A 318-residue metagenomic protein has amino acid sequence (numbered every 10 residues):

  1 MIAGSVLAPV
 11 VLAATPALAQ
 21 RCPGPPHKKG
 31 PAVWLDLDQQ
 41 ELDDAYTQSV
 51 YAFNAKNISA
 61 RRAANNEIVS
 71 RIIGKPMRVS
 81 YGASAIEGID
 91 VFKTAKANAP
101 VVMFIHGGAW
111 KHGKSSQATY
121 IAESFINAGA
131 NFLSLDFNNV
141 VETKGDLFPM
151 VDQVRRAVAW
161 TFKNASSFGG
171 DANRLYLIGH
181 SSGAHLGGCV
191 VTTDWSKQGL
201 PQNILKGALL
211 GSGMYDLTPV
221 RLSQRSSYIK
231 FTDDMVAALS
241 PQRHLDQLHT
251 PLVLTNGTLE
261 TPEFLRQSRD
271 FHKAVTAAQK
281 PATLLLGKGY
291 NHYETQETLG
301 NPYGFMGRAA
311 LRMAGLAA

Functional and structural regions predicted by a protein language model:
M1-A19: N-terminal export signals
A45-K96: N-terminal cap/lid segment of alpha/beta-hydrolase-fold proteins
A99-G108: Short beta-strand element of the alpha/beta-hydrolase
G113-A122, L133-A172, N301: Catalytic nucleophile-loop/oxyanion-hole region of alpha/beta-hydrolase and closely related hydrolase-like folds
A159-L222: Primarily recognizes the serine-hydrolase "nucleophile elbow" in alpha/beta-hydrolase and SGNH/GDSL folds
G213-H244, T250: Mobile cap/lid helix-loop segments that gate and shape the active-site cleft of serine hydrolases
L254-N256: Short beta-strand/loop motif that positions the catalytic acidic residue of the alpha/beta-hydrolase fold
R269, T276-A318: C-terminal catalytic histidine-bearing segment of alpha/beta-hydrolase fold enzymes
